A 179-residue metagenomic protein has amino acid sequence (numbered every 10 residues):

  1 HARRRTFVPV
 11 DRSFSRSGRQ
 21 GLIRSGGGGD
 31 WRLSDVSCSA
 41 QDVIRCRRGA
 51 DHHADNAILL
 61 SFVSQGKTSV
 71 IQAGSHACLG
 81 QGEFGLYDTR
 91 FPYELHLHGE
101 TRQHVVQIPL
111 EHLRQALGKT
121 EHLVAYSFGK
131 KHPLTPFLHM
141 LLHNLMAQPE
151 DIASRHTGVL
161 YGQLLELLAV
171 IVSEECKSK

Functional and structural regions predicted by a protein language model:
H1-N56, S61, C78-Q81: N-terminal low-complexity or simple alpha-helical regulatory segments that function as activation/interaction modules
H1-Q20, K67-K179: Alpha-helical bundle regulatory/interaction domains
Q41, V63-Q65, P109: Solvent-exposed residues in well-ordered beta-strands and their adjoining turns, especially edge/terminal strands
